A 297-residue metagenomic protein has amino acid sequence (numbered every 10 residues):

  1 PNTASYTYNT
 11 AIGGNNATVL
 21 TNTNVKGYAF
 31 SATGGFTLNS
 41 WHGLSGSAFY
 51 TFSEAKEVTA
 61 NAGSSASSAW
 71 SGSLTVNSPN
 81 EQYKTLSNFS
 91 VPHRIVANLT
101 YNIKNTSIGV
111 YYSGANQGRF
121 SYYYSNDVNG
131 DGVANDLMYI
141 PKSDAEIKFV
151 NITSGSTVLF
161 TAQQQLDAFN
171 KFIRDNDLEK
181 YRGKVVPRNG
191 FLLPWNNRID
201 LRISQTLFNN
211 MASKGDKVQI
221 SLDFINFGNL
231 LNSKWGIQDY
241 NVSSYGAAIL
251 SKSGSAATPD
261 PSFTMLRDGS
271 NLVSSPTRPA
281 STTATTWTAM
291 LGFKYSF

Functional and structural regions predicted by a protein language model:
P1-F120: Gram-negative outer-membrane beta-barrel transporters
T23-A29, T37, T85-P92, V185-N197 (+1 more regions): Aromatic-acidic/polar surface patches that form glycan- and anion
A32, I95, R198-R202, A289: Alpha-helical packing segments of well-folded alpha/beta enzyme cores
L38-H42, I103-I108, I203-S213, V218 (+2 more regions): Outer-membrane beta-barrel proteins
T59-S65, S121-D127, S233-Q238: Outer-membrane beta-barrel translocator domains and adjoining extracellular loop/strand segments of Gram-negative
S107-A212, Q219, G246-R278: Extracytoplasmic gating/loop element in the C-terminal half of outer-membrane beta-barrel translocons and assembly
F224-N226: Gly/Thr-rich phosphate-binding loop signature of adenosyl cofactor/nucleotide-binding cores
A284-F297: Outer-membrane beta-barrel "beta-signal"
